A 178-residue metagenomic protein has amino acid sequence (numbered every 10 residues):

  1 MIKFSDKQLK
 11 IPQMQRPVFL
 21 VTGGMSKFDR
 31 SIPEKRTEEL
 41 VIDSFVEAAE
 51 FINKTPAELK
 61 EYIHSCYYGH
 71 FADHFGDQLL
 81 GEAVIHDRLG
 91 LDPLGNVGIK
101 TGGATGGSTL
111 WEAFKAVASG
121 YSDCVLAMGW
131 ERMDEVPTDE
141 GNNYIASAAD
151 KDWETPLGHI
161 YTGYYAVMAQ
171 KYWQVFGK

Functional and structural regions predicted by a protein language model:
M1-G95, A118, G129-K178: Conserved "HGTGT" condensation-loop signature of ketosynthase/thiolase-family condensing enzymes that catalyze
M25, G103, Y121: Gly/Ser/Thr-rich helix-start
H86-E112: Aromatic/His-enriched, Gly/Pro-containing loop or helix-boundary segments that lie immediately adjacent to catalytic
K100-T105, A127-M133: Short, glycine/charge-rich beta-strand/loop segments that flank catalytic centers and engage negatively charged groups
T109-S119, D123-V125: Thiamine diphosphate
